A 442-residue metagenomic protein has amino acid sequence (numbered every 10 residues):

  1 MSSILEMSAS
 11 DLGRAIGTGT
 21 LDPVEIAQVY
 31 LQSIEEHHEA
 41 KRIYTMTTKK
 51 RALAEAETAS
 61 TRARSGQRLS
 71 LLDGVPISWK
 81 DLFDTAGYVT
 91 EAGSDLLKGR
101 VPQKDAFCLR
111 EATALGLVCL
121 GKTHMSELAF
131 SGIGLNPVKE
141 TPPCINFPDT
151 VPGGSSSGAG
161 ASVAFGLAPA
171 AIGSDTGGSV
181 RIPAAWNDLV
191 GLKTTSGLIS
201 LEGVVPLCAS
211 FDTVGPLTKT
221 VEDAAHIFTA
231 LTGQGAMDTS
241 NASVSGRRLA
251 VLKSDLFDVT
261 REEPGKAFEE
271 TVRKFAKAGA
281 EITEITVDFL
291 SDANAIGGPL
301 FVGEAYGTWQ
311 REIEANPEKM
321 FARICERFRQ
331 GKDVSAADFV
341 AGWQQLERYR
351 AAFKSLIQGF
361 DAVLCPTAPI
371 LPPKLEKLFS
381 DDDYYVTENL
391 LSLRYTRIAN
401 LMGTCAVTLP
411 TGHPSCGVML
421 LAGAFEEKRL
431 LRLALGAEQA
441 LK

Functional and structural regions predicted by a protein language model:
M1-A54, K277-G279: An N-terminal boundary/leader segment
D11-G17, S33, E57, T61 (+1 more regions): Serine-dependent amide/ester hydrolase catalytic core
Y30, A52, A224, L249 (+4 more regions): Residue-level signal for inorganic ion chemistry
E36, A114, A164-F257, E269-A278 (+4 more regions): Structural helix-boundary/capping segments
K50-S60, G116-L117, S126: Long amphipathic alpha-helix in the N-terminal Rossmann-like dinucleotide-binding domain of NAD(P)-dependent
A59-P76, N241-A250: Immediate post-signal peptide segment of exported/extracytoplasmic ligand-binding proteins
L72-A92, G246-R248, L300-K354, P366 (+1 more regions): Short helix-loop capping/hinge segments that flank enzyme active sites or metal/cofactor-binding pockets
L72-V214, S254, C365-Y385, S415: Short glycine/serine-rich loop/turn segments
